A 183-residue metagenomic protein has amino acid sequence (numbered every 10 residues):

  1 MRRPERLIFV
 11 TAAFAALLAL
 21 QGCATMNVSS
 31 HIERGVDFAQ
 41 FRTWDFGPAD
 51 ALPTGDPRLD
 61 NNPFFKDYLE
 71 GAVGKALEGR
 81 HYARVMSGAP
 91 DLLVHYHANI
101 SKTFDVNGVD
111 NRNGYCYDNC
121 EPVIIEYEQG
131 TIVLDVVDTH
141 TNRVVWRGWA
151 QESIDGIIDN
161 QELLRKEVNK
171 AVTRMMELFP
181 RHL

Functional and structural regions predicted by a protein language model:
M1-T11: Bacterial N-terminal signal peptides that target proteins for export
R2, G22-K75, G79-R80, A89-P90 (+1 more regions): A structural "domain/chain start" motif
V10-Q21: Bacterial N-terminal signal peptides
C23-V36, I124-I132, V136-L183: C-terminal/domain-edge helix-coil "capping" segments
M26, R80, S87-R143: Surface-exposed short loop/turn segments
A51-P53, N99-T103, T141, Q151-D155: Solvent-exposed loop/turn segments at secondary-structure junctions within structured extracellular/periplasmic domains
G55-F64, H81-A83, V123, G156-E162: Second-shell loop/turn segments in exported
L69, V73-R84, A98, K102 (+3 more regions): Sec/Tat-exported extracytoplasmic proteins
